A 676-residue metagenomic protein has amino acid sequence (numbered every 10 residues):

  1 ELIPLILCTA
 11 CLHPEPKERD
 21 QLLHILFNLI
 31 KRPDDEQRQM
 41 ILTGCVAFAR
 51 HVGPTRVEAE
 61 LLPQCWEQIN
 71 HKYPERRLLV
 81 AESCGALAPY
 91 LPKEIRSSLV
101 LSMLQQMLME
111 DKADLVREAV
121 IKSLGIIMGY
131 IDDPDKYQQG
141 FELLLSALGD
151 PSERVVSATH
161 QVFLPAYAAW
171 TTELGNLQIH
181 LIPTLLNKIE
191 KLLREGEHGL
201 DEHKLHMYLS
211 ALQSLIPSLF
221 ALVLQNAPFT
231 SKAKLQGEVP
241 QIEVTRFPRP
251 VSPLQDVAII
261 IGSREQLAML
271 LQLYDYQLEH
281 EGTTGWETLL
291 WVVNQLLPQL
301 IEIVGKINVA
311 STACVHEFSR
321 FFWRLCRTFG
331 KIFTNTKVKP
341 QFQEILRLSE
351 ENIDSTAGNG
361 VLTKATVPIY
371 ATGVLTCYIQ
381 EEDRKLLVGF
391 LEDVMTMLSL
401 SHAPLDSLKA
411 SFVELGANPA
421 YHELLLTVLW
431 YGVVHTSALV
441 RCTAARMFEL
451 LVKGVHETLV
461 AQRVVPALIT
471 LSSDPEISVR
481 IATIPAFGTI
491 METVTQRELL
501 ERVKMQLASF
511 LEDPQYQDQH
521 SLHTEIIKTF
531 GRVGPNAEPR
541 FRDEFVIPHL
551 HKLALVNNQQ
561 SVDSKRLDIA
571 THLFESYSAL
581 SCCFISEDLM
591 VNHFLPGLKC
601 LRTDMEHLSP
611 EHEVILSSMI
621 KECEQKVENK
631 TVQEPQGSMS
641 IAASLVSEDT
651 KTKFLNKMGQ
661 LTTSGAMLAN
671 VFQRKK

Functional and structural regions predicted by a protein language model:
E1-K676: Extended, low-complexity, acidic/polar intrinsically disordered regions that flank or interrupt HEAT/TOG/ARM solenoid
